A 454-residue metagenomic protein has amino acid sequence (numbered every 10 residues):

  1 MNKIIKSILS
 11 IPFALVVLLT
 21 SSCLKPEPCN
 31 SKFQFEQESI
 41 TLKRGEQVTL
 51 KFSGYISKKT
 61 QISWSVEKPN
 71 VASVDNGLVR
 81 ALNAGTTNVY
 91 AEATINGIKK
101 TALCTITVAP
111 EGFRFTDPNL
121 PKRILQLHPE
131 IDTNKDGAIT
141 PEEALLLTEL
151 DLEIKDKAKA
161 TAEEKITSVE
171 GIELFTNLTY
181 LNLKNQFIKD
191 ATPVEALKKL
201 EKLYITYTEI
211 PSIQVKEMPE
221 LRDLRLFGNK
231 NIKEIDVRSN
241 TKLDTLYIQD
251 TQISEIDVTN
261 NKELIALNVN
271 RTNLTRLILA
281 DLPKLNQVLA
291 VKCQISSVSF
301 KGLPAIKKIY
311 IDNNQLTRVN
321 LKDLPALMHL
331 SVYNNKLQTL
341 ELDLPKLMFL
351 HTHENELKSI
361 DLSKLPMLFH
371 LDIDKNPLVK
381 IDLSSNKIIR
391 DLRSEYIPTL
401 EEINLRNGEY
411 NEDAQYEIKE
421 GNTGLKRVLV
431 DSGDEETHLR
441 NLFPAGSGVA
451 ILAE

Functional and structural regions predicted by a protein language model:
N2-P12: Bacterial N-terminal signal peptides that target proteins for export
L19-S22: C-terminal motif of bacterial Sec signal peptides marking the signal peptidase cleavage site
L24-P110: Extracytoplasmic soluble-region selector
Y55-T60, M218, N261, L282 (+3 more regions): Short proline/glycine-enriched turn/loop motifs at strand-loop junctions of beta-rich domains
F113-N177: LRR flanking "cap" motifs
E149-K165, N177-K189, K199-I210, E220 (+19 more regions): Concave beta-strand-loop units of leucine-rich repeat
V169-I172, A191-V194, I210-I213, E234-I235 (+10 more regions): Canonical leucine-rich repeat
